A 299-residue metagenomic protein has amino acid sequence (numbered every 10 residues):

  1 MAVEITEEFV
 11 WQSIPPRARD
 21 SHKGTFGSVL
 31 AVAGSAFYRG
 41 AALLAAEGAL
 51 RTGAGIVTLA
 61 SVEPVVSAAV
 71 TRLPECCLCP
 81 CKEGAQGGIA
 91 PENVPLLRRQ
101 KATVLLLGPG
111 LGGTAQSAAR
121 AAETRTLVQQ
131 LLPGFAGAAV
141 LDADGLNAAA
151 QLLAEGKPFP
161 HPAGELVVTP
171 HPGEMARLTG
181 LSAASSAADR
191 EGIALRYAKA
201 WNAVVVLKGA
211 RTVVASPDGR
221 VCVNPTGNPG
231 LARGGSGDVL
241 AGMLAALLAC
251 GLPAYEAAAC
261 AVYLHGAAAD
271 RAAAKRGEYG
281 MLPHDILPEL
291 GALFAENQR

Functional and structural regions predicted by a protein language model:
M1-E7, A60-T226, A295: Glycine-rich phosphate/dinucleotide-binding loop and adjoining beta-alpha-beta core of small-molecule
M1-K23: Positively charged, low-complexity intrinsically disordered leader regions
H22-C77, E83-Q86: Substrate-binding N-lobe of the ribokinase-like
G24-A31, D218-G230: Glycine/charged-rich beta-loop-alpha catalytic/anionic-binding loops adjacent to active sites
F37-T52, T58, G145-Q151, R233 (+1 more regions): Short glycine/serine/threonine-rich phosphate/pyrophosphate-binding segments that cradle anionic phosphate groups
L43, E47-G48, Q129, L195 (+1 more regions): Alpha-helical segments flanking ligand/cofactor-binding loops in enzyme cores
A176-R177, R233-L264: Short, small-residue alpha-helix embedded
A267-R299: Charged C-terminal helix
